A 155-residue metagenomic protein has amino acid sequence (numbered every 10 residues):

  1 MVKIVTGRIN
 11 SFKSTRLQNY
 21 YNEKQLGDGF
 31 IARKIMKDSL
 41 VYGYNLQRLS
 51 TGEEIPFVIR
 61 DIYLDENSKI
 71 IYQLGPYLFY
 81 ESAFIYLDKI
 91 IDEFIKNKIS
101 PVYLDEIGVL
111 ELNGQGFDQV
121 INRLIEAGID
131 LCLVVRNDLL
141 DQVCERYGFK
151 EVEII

Functional and structural regions predicted by a protein language model:
M1-N22: Glycine-rich P-loop/Walker A and Walker A-like loops and their local beta1-loop-alpha1 context in P-loop NTPases
V2-I4, G27-D28, S100-P101, D130-C132: Residue-level preference for the first positions of well-ordered beta-strands
T6, I31, V135: Short beta-strand/turn micro-motifs composed of small residues that flank or help shape donor/cofactor-binding pockets
L17-Q25, L124-I125, Y147: Alpha-helix C-terminal capping segments
N22-I71: N-terminal phosphate/diphosphate-binding loop that engages ATP/GTP or pyrophosphate donors across diverse enzyme folds
D65-G114, N122-R123: Phosphate-binding/switch loop-helix module in NTP-utilizing enzymes
D92-F94, G108-I155: Replace "adjacent to P-loop NTPase cores in ATP/GTP-dependent enzymes" with "adjacent to NTP-binding cores
